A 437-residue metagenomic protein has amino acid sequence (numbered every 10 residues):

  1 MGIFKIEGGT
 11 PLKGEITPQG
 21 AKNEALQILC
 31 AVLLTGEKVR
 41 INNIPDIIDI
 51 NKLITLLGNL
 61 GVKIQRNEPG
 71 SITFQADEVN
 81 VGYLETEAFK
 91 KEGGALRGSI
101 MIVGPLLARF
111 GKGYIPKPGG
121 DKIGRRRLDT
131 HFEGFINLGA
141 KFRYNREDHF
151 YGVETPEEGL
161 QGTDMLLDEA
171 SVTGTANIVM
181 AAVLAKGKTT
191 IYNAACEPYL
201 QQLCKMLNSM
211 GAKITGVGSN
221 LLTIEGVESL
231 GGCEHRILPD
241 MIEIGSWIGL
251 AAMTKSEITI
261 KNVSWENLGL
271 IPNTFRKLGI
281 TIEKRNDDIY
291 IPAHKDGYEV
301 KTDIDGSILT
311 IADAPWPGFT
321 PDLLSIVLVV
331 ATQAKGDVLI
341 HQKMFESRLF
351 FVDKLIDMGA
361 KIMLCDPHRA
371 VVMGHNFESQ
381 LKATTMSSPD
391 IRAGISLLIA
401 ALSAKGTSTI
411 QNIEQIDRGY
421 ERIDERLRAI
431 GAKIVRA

Functional and structural regions predicted by a protein language model:
M1-A437: Short, structured segments at the rim of ligand-binding sites
